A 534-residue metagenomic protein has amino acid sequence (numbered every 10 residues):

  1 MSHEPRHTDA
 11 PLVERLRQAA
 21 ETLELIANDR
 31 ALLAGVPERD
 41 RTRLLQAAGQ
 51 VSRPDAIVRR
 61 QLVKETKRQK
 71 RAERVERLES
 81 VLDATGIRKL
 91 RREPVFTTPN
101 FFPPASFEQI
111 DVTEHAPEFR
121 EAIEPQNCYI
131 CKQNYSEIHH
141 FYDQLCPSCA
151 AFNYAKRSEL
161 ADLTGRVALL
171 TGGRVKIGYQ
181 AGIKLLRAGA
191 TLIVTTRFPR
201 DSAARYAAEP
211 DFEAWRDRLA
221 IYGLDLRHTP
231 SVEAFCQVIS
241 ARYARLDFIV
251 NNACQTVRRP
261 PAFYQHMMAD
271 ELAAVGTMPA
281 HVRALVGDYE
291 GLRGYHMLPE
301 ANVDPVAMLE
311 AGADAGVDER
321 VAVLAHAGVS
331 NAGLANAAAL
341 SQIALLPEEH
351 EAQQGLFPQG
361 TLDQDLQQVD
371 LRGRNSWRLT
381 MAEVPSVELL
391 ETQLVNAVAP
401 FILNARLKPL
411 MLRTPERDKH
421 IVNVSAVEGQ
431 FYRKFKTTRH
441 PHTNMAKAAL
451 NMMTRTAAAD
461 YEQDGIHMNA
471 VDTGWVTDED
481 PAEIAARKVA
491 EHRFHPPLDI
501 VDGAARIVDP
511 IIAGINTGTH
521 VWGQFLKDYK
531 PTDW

Functional and structural regions predicted by a protein language model:
L16-P125: N-terminal alpha-helical interaction blocks
Y154-P199: Canonical Rossmann dinucleotide-binding motif of NAD(H)/NADP(H)-dependent dehydrogenases/reductases, specifically
A188-Y206, A220, F248, A253 (+1 more regions): Conserved glycine-rich Rossmann-like NAD(P)H-binding loop of the short-chain dehydrogenase/reductase
R216-A220, V238-N251: A glycine-rich helix->loop->beta "capping" turn within Rossmann-like NAD(P)(H)-dependent oxidoreductase domains
R218, R245-F248, A458-T473, G518-F525: Conserved Rossmann-fold SDR core element
A280, L292-L356, A486-W534: C-terminal helical subdomain
N404, A446: Active-site helix of classical SDR
